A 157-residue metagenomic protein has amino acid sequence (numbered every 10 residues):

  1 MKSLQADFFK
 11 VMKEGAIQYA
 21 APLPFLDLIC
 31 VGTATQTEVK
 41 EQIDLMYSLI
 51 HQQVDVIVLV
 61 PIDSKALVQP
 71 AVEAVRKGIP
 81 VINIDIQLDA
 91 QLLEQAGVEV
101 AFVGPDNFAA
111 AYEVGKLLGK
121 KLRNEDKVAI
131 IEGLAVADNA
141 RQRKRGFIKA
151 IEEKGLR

Functional and structural regions predicted by a protein language model:
M1-R157: A residue-level marker of the well-folded mature domains of exported/periplasmic proteins
